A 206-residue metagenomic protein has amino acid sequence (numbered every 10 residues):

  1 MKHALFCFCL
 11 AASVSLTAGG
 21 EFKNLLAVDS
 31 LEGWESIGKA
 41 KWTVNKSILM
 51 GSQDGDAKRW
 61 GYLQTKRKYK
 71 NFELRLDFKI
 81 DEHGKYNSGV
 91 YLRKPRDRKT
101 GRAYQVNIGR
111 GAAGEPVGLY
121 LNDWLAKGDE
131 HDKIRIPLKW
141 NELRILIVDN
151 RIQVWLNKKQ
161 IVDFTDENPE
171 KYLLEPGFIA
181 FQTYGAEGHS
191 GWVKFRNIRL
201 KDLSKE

Functional and structural regions predicted by a protein language model:
A4-S13: Sec-dependent N-terminal signal peptides
A18-E206: Carbohydrate-interacting regions of secretory-pathway proteins
